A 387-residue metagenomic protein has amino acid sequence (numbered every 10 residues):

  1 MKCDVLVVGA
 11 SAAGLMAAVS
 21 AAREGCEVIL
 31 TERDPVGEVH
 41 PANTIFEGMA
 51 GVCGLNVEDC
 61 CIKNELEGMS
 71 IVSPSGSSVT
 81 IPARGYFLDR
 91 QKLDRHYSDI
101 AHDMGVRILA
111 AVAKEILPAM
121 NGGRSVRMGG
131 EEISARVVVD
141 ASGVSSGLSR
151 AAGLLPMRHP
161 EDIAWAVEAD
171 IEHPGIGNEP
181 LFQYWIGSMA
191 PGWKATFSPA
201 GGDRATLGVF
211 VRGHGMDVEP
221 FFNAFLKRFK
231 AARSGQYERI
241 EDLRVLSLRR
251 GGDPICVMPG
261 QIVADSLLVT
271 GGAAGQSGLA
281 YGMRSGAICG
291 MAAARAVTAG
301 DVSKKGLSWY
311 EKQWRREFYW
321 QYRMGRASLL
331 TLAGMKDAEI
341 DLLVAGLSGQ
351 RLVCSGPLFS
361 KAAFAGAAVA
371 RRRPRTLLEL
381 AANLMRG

Functional and structural regions predicted by a protein language model:
M1-V5: Extreme N-terminal starter segment of soluble prokaryotic enzymes
L6, A10, V19-P41: Glycine-rich FAD pyrophosphate-binding loop
G9, A141-S142, T270: Short, well-ordered coil/turn residues at beta-beta hairpins and beta-strand->alpha-helix junctions within
G14-L15: N-terminal Rossmann-fold NAD(P) dinucleotide-binding loop
E24, H102-G235: Predominantly flavin-linked oxidoreductase catalytic cores and closely associated redox partners
E47-S98: A conserved beta-strand/loop capping segment in the N-terminal third of enzymes that catalyze redox or closely related
E115, M216-A292, V297, D301-W309: FAD/FMN-dependent oxidoreductases across multiple families
R295-G387: C-terminal helical "tail/cap" subdomain of flavin- and related membrane-associated enzymes
